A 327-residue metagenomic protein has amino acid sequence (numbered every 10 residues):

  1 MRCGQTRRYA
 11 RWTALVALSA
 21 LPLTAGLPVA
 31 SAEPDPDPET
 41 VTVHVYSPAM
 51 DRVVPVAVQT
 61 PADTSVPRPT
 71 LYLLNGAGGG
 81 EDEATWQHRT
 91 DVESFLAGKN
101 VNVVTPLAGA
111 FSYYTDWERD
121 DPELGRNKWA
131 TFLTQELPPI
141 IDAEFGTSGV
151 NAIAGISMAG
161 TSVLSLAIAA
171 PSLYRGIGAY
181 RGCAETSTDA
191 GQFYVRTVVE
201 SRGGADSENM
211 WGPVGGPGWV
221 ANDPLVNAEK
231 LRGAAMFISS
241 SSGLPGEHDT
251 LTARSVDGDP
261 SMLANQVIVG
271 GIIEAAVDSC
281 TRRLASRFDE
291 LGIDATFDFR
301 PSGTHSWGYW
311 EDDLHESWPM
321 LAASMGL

Functional and structural regions predicted by a protein language model:
M1-A32: Secretory targeting and sorting signals
R11-T13, V29-L327: Non-catalytic cap/lid and distal C-terminal segments of serine-dependent acyl enzymes
